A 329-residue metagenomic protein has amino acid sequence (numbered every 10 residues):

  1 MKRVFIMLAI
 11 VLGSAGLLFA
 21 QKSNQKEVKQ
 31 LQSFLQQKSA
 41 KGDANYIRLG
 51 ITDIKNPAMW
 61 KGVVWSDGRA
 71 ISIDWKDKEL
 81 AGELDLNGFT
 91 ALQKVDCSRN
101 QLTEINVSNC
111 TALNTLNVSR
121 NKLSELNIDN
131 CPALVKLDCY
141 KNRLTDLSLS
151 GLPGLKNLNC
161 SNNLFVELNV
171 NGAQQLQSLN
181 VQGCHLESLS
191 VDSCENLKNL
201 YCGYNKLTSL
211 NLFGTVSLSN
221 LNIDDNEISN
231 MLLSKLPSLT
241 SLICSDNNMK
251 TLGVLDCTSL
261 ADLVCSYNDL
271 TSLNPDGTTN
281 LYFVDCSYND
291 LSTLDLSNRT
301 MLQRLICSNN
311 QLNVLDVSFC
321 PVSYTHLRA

Functional and structural regions predicted by a protein language model:
V4-L12, G16-K94, T111, Q174: N-terminal capping/linker segments that flank leucine-rich repeat
E83-L84, I105, L126, L147 (+8 more regions): Canonical leucine-rich repeat
F89-A91, C110-A112, C131-A133, L152-G154 (+8 more regions): Leucine-rich repeat
K94-N121, D129, D138-Y140: Right-handed parallel beta-helix
T325-A329: Conserved small/polar residues in nucleotide/adenosyl-binding loops
